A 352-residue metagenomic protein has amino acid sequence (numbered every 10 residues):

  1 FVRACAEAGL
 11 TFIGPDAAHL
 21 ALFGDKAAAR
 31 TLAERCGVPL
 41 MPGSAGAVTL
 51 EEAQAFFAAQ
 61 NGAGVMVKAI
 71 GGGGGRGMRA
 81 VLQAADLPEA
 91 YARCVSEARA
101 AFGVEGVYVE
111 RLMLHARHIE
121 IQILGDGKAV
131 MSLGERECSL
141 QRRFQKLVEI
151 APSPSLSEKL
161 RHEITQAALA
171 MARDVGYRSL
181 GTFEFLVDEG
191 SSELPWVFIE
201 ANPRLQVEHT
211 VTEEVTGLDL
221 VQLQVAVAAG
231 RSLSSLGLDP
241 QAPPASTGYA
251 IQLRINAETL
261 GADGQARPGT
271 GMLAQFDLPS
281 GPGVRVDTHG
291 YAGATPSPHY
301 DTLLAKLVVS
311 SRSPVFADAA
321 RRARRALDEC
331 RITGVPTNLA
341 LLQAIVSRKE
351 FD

Functional and structural regions predicted by a protein language model:
F1, A28-A29, A53, L341: Residues within well-ordered alpha-helices
F1-G24, P39-A45: A short, GP-enriched loop/loop-strand-helix hinge that lies immediately N-terminal to, or at the N-terminal rim
A6, L10, G14, C36-G37 (+4 more regions): ATP-dependent carboxylate activation and anion-phosphoryl transfer catalytic cores that bind Mg-ATP to form
A21-K26, E52, R142-R143, V211: Short, charged, surface-exposed secondary-structure boundary motifs
A28-G46, P154-L156: Conserved thiamine diphosphate
A45-E52, L114-A116: Short acidic loop-to-helix transition motifs that present clustered carboxylates
E52-A53, D86: Short acidic active-site motifs
